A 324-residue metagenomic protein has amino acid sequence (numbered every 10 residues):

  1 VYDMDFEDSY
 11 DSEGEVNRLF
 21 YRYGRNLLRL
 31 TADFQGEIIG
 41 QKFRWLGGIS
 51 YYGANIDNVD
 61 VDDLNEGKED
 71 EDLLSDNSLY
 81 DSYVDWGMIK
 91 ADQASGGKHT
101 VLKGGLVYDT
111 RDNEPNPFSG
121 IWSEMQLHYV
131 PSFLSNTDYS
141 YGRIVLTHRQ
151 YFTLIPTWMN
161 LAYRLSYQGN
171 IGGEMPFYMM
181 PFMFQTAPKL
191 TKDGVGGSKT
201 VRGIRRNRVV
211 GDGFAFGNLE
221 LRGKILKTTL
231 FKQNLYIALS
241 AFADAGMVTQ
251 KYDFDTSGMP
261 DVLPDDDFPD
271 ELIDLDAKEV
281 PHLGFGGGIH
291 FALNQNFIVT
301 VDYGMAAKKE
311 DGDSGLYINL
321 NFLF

Functional and structural regions predicted by a protein language model:
V1-K98, K103, G194-K199, E310-F324: Gram-negative/organellar outer-membrane beta-barrel architecture
V1-S12, G47-G53, D63, I121-P131 (+8 more regions): Transmembrane beta-barrel strands of outer-membrane/channel proteins
V1-S9, D57-L64, P117-S119, S135-Y141 (+4 more regions): Outer-membrane beta-barrel translocator domains and adjoining extracellular loop/strand segments of Gram-negative
G24-L30, K98-L102, S119, D138-I144 (+4 more regions): Residues that define the transmembrane beta-barrel architecture of outer-membrane proteins
A32-I38, Y108-T110, Y129, Q150-L154 (+4 more regions): Residue-level signature of outer-membrane beta-barrel architecture
G40-W45, N113-N116, I155-M159, L226-T229 (+1 more regions): Repeated loop/turn-to-beta-strand initiation elements of outer-membrane beta-barrel proteins
D92, L102, P115-F231, E271: C-terminal outer-membrane beta-barrel translocator/porin domains of Gram-negative envelope proteins and their
L165, A292-F324: Predominantly the C-terminal beta-signal and adjacent terminal strand-loop region of outer-membrane beta-barrel
